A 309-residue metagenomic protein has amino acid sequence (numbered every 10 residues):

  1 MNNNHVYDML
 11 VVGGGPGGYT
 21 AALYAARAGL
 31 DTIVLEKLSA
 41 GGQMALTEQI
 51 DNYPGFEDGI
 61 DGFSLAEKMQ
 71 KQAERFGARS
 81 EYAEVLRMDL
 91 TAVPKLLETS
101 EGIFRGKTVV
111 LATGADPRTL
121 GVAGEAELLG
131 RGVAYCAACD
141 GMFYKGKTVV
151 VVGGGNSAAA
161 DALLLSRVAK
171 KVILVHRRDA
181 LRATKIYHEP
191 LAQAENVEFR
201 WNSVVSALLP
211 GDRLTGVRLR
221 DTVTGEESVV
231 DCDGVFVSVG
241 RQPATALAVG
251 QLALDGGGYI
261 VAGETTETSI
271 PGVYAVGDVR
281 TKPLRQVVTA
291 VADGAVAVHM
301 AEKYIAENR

Functional and structural regions predicted by a protein language model:
N3, Y7-F76, A159-T184, D255: Beta1-alpha1 glycine-rich phosphate/pyrophosphate-binding loop at the start of Rossmann-like nucleotide-binding domains
V6, G121, E127-F143, V239-T289 (+2 more regions): FAD-site-proximal beta/loop scaffold in flavoenzymes
G14, T113-G114, V239-G240: Glycine-rich, N-terminal phosphate-binding loop of Rossmann-like dinucleotide-binding domains
A73-V93, L97-E98, I103-F104, S166-G263 (+1 more regions): A Rossmann-like FAD-binding core segment of flavoenzymes
S80-F143, G154: Glycine/small-residue-rich loop that forms an oxyanion/phosphate-binding "nest" at active or ligand-binding sites
T119-L120, A159-A162, R182, E227 (+2 more regions): Glycine/Thr-rich phosphate-binding loops of Rossmann-like dinucleotide-binding domains
